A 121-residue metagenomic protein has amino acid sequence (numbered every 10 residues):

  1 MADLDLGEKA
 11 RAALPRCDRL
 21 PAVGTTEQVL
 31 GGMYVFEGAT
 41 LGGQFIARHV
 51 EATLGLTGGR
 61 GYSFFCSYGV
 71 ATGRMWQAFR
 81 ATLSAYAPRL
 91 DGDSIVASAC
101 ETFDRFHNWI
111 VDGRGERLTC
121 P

Functional and structural regions predicted by a protein language model:
M1-P121: Metal- and O2-centered redox machinery and metal/ROS homeostasis
